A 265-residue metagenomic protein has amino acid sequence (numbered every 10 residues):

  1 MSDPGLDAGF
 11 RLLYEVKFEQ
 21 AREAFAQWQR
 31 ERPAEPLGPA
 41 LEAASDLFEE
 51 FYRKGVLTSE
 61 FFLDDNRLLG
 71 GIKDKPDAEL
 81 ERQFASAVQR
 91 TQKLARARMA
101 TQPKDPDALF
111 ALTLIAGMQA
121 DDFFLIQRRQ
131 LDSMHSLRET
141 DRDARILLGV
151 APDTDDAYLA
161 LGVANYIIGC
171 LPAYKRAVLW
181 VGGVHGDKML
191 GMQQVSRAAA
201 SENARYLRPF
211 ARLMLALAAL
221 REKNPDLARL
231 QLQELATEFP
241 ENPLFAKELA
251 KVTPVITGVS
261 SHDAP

Functional and structural regions predicted by a protein language model:
S2-F25, R32-A34, S45-K104, F110-D153 (+2 more regions): Short coil/linker segments at helix-helix boundaries
A40-L41: N-terminal maturation segment of proteins
F210, L217-P265: A cross-kingdom marker for long, charged
